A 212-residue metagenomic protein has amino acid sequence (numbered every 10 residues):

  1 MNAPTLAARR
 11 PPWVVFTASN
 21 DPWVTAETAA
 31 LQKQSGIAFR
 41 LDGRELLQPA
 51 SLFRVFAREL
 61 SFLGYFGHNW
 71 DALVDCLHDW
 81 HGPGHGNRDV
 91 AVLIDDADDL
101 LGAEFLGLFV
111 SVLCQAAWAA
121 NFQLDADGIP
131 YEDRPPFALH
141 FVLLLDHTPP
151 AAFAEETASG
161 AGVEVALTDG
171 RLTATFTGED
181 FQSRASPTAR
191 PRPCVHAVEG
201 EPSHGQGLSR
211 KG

Functional and structural regions predicted by a protein language model:
M1-L60, G64, W80-G212: N-terminal intrinsically disordered, low-complexity segments enriched in P/E/S/T
L77: Heme-based O2/NO sensor domains and their adjacent alpha-helical segments, primarily globin folds but also including
